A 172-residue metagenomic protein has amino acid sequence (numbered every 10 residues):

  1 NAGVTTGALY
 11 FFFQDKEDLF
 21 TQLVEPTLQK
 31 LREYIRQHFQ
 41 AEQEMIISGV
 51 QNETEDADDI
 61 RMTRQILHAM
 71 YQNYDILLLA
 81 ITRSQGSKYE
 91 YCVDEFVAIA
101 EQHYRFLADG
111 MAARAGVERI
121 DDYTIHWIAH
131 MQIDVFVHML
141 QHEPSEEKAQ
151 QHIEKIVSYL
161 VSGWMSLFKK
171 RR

Functional and structural regions predicted by a protein language model:
N1, D18-M45, R61, Q65 (+3 more regions): Alpha-helical structural segments
G3-F13: Short hydrophobic/aromatic patch on the recognition helix
K30-Y34, H38-M45, N73-L77, H103 (+4 more regions): A short secondary-structure junction motif
E33-R36, Q40-A41, N52-I81: Helical hydrophobic small-molecule/effector-binding pocket
M45-N52, A80-S87, G116-V117: Short linear capping/connector segments at secondary-structure termini
M62-D75, Q85-A112, Y123-H130: Amphipathic alpha-helical packing segments from all-alpha helical-bundle domains
L78-L79, A108-L160, F168-R172: Hydrophobic/aromatic-rich alpha-helical bundle segments in the mid-to-C-terminal region
A80-I99, Q151-W164: C-terminal/domain-terminus segments
